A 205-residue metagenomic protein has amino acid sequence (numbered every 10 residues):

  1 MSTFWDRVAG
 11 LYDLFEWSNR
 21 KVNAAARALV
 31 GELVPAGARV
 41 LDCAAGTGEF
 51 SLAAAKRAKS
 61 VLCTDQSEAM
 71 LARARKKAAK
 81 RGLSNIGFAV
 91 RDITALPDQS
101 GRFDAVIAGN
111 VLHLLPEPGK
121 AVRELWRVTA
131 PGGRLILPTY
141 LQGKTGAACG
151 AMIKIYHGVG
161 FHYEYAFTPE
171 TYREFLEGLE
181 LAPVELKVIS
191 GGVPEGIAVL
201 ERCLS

Functional and structural regions predicted by a protein language model:
M1-A36, E49, R73, A151-Y156 (+1 more regions): Conserved class I S-adenosyl-L-methionine
L41, T47-A95: Class I SAM-dependent methyltransferase SAM/SAH-binding core
T94-V106: A short acidic, Gly/Pro-enriched loop at the edge of an enzyme's catalytic core that lines a small-molecule cofactor
A105-E117: A short SAM/SAH-binding and catalytic strip from SAM-dependent methyltransferases
G119-P131: A short glycine-rich, Lys/Arg-flanked "PGG" loop and its adjoining helix->strand segment in the class I
I136-G158: Conserved class I S-adenosyl-L-methionine
E164-L179: Short alpha-helix
L179-S205: Core SAM-dependent methyltransferase catalytic element
